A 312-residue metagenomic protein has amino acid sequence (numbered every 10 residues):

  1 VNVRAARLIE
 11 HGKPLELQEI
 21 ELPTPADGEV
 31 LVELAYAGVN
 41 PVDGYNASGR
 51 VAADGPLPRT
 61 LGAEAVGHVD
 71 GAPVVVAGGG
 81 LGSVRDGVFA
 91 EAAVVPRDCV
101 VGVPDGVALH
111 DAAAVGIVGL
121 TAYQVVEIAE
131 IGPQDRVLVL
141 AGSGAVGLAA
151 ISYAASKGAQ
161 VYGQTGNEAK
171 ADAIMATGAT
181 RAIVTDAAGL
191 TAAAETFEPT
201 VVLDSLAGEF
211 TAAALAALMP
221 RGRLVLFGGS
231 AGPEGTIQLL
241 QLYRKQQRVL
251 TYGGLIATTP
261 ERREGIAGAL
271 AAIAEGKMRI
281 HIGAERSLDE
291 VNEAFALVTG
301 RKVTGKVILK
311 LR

Functional and structural regions predicted by a protein language model:
V1-V3, R263-R312: C-terminal hydrophobic helical "lid"/dimerization subdomain of Rossmann-like NAD(P)H-dependent oxidoreductases
E21-V39, S48-S83: Glycine-rich beta-strand-centered segment in the early N-terminal region that forms part of a ligand/cofactor-binding
P73, A113-A187: Mid-domain Rossmann-like dinucleotide-binding core that forms the NAD(H)/NADP(H) cofactor-binding site
G82-R97: A structural motif shared across PLP-dependent enzymes of the aminotransferase-like
D105-A108, E130-R136, E198: Short helix-loop-beta connector
A187-F197: Short amphipathic alpha-helix with an adjacent loop that forms part of the alpha/beta core around
V202-L203: N-terminal Rossmann-like NAD(P) cofactor-binding module of classical short-chain dehydrogenase/reductase
E209-K277, L311-R312: Glycine-rich phosphate-binding loop and adjacent beta-alpha segment of Rossmann(oid) nucleotide-cofactor-binding
